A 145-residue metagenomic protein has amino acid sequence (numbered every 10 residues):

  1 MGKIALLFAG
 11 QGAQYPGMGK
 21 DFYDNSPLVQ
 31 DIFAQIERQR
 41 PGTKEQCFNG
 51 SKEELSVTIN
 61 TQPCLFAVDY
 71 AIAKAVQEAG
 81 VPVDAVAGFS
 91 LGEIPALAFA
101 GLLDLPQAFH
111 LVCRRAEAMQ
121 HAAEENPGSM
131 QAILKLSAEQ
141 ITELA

Functional and structural regions predicted by a protein language model:
G2-A87, L136: Helix-rich "cap/lid" substructures immediately adjacent to catalytic or cofactor-binding pockets
Q11-A13, R38-P41, F99-A145: Alpha/beta catalytic cores of group-transfer enzymes, especially the acyltransferase/condensing modules of polyketide
A13-P16, D21, G92, A96 (+1 more regions): Short, electropositive, low-hydrophobicity segments enriched in small/polar residues
S26-L28, F33, Q62, L97 (+3 more regions): Alpha-helix boundary/interfacial micro-motifs
D69, D84, G88-G92, A96 (+1 more regions): Gly/Ala-rich beta-loop-alpha elbow adjacent to hydrolase catalytic centers
A75-A79, L97-L102: Alpha-helix C-terminal capping segments
